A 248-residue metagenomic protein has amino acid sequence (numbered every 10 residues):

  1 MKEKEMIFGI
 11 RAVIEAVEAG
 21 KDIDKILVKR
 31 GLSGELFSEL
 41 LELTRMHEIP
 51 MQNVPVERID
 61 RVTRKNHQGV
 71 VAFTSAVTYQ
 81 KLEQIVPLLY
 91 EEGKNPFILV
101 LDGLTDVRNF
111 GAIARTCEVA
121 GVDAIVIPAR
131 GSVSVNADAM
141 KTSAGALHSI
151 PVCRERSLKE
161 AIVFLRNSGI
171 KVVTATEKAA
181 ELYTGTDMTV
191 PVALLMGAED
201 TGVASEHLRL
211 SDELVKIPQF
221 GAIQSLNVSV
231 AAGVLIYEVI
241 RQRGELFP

Functional and structural regions predicted by a protein language model:
M1-L88: N-terminal positively charged helical leader segments and presequences
E5, K29, D102-G103, P128 (+4 more regions): Glycine- and other small-residue-rich loops at beta-strand/loop junctions that grip anionic moieties
G9, D102, N109, S225-N227: Active-site helix-initiating loop/hinge in glycosyltransferases
I14, A19-G20, K141-A146, S205-P248: Structured adenosyl-cofactor binding patch, chiefly the S-adenosyl-L-methionine
E15-K21, S33, I49, P87-E181: RNA substrate-binding interface of SAM-dependent RNA methyltransferases
G31-L32, V56-E57, R130-S132, E199-T201 (+1 more regions): Short, acidic/turn-prone active-site loops that include or flank metal/cofactor- and phosphate-binding residues
V173-N227: Active-site/ligand-binding-proximal alpha/beta "capping" segment
